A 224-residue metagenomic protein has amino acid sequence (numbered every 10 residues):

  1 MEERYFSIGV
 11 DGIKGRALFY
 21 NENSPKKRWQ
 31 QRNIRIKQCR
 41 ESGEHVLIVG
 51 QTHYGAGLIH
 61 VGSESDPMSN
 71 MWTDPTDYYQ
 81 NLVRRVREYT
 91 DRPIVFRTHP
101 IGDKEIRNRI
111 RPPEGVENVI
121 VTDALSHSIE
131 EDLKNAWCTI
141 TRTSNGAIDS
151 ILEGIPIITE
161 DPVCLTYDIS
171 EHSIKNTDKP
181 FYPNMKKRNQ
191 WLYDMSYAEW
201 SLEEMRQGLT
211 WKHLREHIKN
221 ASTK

Functional and structural regions predicted by a protein language model:
E2-G43, Y167-K224: Leloir-type glycosyltransferase catalytic cores
R40, R87-E88, I151: Anion (oxyanion) recognition and catalysis
G43-E64, T98-H99, D161-P162: Short loop/turn segments at strand-loop or loop-helix junctions that form parts of catalytic or ligand-binding pockets
H45, P93, W137-C138: Structural motif
Y54-L58, G102-R107, I148-D149, T166-I169: Short catalytic/ligand-binding loop motif for oxyanion handling, primarily in non-cytosolic enzymes, centered on
S65-R85: Well-ordered, non-membrane alpha-helical segments in soluble/globular domains
Y79-A124: Catalytic donor nucleotide-activated moiety binding site of glycosyltransferases and closely related
A124-E171: A donor-sugar binding/catalytic signature common to diverse glycosyltransferases and related nucleotide-sugar
